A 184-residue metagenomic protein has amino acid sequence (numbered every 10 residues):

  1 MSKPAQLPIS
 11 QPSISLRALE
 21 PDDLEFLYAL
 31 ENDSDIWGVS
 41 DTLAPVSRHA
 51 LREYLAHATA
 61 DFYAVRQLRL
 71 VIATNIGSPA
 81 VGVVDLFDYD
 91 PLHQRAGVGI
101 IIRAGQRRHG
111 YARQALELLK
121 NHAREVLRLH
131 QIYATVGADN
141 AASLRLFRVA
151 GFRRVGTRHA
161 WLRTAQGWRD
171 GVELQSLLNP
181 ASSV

Functional and structural regions predicted by a protein language model:
M1-S15, L19-L24, E31-D33, R69 (+1 more regions): Acyl-donor (CoA/ACP) binding surface of acyl/acetyltransferases
A18, A29, A60-F62: Short secondary-structure boundary/capping segments within folded domains
D35-H57, L70: Conserved GNAT-fold acetyl-CoA-binding loop/helix
H57-A58, H122: A generic secondary-structure signal
A60-V65, F152: Short loop/turn motifs at secondary-structure junctions and domain boundaries
